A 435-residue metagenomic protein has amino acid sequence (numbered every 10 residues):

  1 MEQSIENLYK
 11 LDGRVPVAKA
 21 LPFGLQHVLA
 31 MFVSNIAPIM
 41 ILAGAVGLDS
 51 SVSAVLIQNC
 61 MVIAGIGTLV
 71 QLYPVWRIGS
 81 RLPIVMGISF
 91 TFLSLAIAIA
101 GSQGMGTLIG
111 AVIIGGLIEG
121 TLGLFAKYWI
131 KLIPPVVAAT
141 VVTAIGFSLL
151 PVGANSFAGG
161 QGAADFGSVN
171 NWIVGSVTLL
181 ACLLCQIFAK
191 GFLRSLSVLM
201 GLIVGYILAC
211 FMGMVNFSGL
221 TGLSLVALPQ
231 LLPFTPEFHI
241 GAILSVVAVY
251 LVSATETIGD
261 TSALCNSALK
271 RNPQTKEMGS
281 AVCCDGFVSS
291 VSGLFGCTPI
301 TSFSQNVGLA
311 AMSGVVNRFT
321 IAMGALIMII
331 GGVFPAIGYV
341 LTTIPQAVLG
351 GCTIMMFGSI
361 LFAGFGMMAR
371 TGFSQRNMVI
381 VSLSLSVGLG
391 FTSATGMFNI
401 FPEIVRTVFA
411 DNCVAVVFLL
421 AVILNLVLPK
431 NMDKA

Functional and structural regions predicted by a protein language model:
M1-F23, S218-L231, N266-P273, E277-A281 (+1 more regions): Intrinsically disordered, low-complexity non-transmembrane regions of multi-pass membrane transporters
M1-P83, T91-I99: N-terminal signal-anchor module of multipass membrane proteins
E2-I5, N35-I39, A43, T178-F188 (+6 more regions): Juxtamembrane interface elements at the cytosolic ends of transmembrane helices in multi-pass membrane proteins
V17, A43-R81, V247-R318: Membrane-embedded helical hairpins/re-entrant loop segments and their flanking transmembrane helices within multi-pass
A18-A30, G167-L179, L196-S197, Q230-D260 (+1 more regions): Hydrophobic, membrane-embedded alpha-helices of multi-pass small-molecule transporters
V55-L56, R77-F90, K131-A139, L193-L199 (+3 more regions): Short, non-helical or kinked segments that cap or interrupt transmembrane helices
I97, Q186, N306-I321, I327-G332: Interfacial segments of multi-pass membrane proteins
I99-S218, A325, I329-A435: Membrane-embedded alpha-helical modules
